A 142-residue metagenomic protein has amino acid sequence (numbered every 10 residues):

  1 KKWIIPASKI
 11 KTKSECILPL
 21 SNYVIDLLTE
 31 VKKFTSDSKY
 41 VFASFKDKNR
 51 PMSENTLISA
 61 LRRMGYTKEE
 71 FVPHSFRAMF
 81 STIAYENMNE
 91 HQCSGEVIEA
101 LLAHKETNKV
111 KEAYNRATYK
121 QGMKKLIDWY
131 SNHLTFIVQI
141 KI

Functional and structural regions predicted by a protein language model:
K1-E30, E106: Conserved tyrosine-mediated DNA breakage-rejoining catalytic core shared by Y-recombinases
K2-S8, A43, V72-S75, I83-E86 (+1 more regions): Short functional hotspots where side chains directly engage DNA or cofactors
K11-K13, T35-D37, K109: Short, solvent-exposed coil/turn segments
L18, E30-N49, N55-A100, H104 (+1 more regions): Short, basic (Lys/Arg/His-rich) helix/loop patches that form interaction surfaces in the mid-to-C-terminal regions
L20, V24-I25, K125-L134: Feature primarily recognizes SF3-like P-loop helicase cores of small DNA viruses
Q139-I142: Short, flexible loop/turn segments with low-complexity composition
